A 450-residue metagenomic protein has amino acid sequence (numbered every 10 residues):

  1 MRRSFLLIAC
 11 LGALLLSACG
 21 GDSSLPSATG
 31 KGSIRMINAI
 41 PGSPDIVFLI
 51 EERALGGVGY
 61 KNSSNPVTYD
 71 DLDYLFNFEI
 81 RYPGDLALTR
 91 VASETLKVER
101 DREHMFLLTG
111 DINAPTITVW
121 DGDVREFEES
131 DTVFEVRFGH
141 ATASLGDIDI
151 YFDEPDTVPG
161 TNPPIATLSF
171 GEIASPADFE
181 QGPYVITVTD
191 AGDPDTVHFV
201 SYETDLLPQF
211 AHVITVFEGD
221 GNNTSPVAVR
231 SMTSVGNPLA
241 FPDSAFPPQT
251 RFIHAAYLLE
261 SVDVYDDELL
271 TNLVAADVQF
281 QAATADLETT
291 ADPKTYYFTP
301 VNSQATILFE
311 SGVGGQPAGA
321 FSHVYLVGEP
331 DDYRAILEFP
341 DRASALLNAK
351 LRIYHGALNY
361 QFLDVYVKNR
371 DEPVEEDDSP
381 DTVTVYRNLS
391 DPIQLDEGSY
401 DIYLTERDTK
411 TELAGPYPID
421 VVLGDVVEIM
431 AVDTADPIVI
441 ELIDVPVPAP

Functional and structural regions predicted by a protein language model:
M1-A18: Sec-dependent bacterial lipoprotein signal peptides
C19-P450: Intrinsically disordered, low-complexity polar regions and short flexible loop motifs
